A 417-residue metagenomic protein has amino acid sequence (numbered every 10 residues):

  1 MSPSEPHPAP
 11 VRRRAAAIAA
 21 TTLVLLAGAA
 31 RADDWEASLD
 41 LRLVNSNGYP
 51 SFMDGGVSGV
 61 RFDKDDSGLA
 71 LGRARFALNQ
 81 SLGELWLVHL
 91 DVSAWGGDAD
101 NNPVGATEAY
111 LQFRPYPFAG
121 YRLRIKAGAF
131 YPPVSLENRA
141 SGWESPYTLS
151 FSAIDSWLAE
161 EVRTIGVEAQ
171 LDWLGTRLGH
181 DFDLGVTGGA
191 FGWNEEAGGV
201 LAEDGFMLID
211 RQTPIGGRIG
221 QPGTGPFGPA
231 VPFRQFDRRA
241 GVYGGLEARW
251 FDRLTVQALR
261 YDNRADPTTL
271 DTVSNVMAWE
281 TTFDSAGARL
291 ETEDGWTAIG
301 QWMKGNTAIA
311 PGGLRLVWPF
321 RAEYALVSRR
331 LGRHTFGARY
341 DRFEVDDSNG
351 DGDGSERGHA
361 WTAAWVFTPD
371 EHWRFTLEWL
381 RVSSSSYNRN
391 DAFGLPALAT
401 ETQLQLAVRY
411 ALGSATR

Functional and structural regions predicted by a protein language model:
M1-S2, E36: Intrinsically disordered, low-complexity segments
S2-A19: Bacterial N-terminal signal peptides that target proteins for export
A19-L25: Hydrophobic helical h-region of N-terminal Sec-dependent signal peptides in bacterial secretory/periplasmic proteins
A27-A29: N-terminal signal peptide c-region/cleavage motif recognized by signal peptidases
A32-D34, P103, F113-I125, E161-A325 (+1 more regions): Signature for the C-terminal beta-barrel architecture of outer-membrane proteins
D33-S46, D65-A202, E247-D252, L326-R330 (+3 more regions): Outer membrane beta-barrel
V44-G72, E203, P229-V231, T272: Surface-exposed strand-loop-strand hairpins of Gram-negative outer-membrane beta-barrel proteins
P50, D63, A109-F113, A129 (+2 more regions): Outer-membrane beta-barrel pore domains
